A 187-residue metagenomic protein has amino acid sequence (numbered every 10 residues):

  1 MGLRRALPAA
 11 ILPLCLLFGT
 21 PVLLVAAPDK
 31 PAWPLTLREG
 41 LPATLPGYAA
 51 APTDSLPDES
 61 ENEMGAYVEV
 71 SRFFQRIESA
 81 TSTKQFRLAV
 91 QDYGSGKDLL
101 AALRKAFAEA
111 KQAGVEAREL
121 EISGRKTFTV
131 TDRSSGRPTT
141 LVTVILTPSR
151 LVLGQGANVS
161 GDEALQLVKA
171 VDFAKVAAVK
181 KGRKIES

Functional and structural regions predicted by a protein language model:
M1-A6: N-terminal secretory signal peptides that target proteins for export/translocation
A9-P21: Bacterial N-terminal signal peptides
F18, S60-E61, E186: Hydrophobic alpha-helical segments
G19, A49, V176-V179: Residue-level signal for secondary-structure boundary elements
V22-A26: Signal peptide processing junction and immediate N-terminal pro/mature segment of secreted/exported proteins
A27, A110-S187: A short, solvent-exposed beta-edge/loop patch
D29-R137: Short, solvent-exposed recognition patches
